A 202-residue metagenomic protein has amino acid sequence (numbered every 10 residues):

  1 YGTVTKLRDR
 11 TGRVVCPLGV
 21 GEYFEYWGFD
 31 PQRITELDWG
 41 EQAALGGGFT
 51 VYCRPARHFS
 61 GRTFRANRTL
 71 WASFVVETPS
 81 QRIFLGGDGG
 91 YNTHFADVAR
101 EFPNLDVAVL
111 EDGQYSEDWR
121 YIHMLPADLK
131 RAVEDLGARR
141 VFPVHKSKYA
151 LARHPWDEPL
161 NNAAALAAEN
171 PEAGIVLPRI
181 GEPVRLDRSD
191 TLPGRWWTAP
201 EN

Functional and structural regions predicted by a protein language model:
Y1-R10, L18-G19, Y23: Di-metal (Zn2+ and/or Mg2+/Mn2+) metal-binding site signature of metallo-dependent hydrolases with the MBL/beta-CASP
G2, D9, F29-Q32, F49 (+3 more regions): Structured loop/turn residues at beta-strand edges in well-structured enzyme cores
G2, L37-R100, I180-N202: Core dinuclear metal-dependent hydrolase active-site scaffold
T3-K6, F29-P31, A66-N67, V98-E101 (+3 more regions): Short, glycine/charged-enriched secondary-structure capping and boundary segments
R13, G19-E25, R82, N92-R179: Cap/insert and terminal regions of metallo-dependent hydrolase folds
F24-D38: Helix-loop-beta element that forms the nucleotide-linked donor phosphate-binding surface in glycosyltransferases
G28-D30, L45, E169-P171: Short, structurally constrained coil/turn elements that cap an alpha-helix or connect an alpha-helix to the following
